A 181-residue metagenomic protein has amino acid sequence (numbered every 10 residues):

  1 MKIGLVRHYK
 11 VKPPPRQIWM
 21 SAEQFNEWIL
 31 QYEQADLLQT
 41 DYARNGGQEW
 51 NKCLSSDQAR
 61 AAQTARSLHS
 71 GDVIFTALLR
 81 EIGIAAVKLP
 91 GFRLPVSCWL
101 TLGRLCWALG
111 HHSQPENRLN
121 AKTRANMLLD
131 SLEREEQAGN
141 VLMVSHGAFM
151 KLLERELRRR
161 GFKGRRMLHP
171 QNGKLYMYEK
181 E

Functional and structural regions predicted by a protein language model:
M1-L78, S97-N126, G173, E179-E181: Active-site-proximal alpha-helix that buttresses catalytic centers in soluble enzyme cores
K12, I82, M150: Flexible, glycine-rich phosphate/dinucleotide-binding loops and adjacent beta-alpha linkers at cofactor/substrate
P15, N126-E181: Active-site-adjacent alpha-helix immediately C-terminal to a catalytic or transition-state-stabilizing loop
Q63, G83, L153: Short acidic, gly/pro-rich beta-turn/loop elements at beta-sheet edges and active-site/ligand-binding grooves
L68, L79-R80, E136, L168: Residue-level detector of alpha-helical recognition elements and their boundaries
L79-R93: Signature for phosphate-centric chemistry
